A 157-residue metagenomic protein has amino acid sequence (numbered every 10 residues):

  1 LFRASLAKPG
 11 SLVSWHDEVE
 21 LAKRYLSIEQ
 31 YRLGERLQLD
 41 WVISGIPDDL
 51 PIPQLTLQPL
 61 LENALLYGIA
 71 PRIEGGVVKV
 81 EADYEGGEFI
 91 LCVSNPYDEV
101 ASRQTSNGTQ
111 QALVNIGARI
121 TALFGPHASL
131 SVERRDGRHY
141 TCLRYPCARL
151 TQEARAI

Functional and structural regions predicted by a protein language model:
L1-E133, R138-Y140: Two-component histidine phosphotransfer core
T141-Y145: HATPase_c (GHKL) ATP-binding subdomain of two-component histidine kinases
P146-I157: C-terminal end segment of the histidine kinase catalytic
